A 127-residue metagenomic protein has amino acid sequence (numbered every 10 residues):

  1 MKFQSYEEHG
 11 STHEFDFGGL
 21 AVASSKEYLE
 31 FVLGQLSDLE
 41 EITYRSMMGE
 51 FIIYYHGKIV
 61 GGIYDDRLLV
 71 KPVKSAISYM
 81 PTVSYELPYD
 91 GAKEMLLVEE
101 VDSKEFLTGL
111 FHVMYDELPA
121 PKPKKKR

Functional and structural regions predicted by a protein language model:
F3-R127: Charge-dense, helix-prone N-terminal extensions
